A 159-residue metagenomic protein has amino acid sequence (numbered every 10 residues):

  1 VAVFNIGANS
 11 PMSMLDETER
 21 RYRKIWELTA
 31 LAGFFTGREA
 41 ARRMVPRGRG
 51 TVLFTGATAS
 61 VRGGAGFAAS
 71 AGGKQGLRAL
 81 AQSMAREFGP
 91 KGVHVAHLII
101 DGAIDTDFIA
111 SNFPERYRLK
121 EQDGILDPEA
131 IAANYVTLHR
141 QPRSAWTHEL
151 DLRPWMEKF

Functional and structural regions predicted by a protein language model:
V1, R23, G50-T55, V93-A96: Conserved catalytic-site loops of classical short-chain dehydrogenases/reductases
N5-P11: Conserved NAD(P)H cofactor-binding loop of Rossmann-fold oxidoreductase domains
M12-S13, E39-G48: A short helix-coil junction within the Rossmann-fold of NAD(P)-dependent oxidoreductases
S13-M14, R21-R23: Substrate-binding pocket helix/loop in short-chain dehydrogenase/reductase
G37-R38, Q82: A short, exposed helix-loop element centered on a Lys and neighboring polar residues
T51-G76, Q82, R86-P90, I104: Catalytic loop of short-chain dehydrogenase/reductase
P90-I99, Y117-F159: C-terminal helical subdomain
